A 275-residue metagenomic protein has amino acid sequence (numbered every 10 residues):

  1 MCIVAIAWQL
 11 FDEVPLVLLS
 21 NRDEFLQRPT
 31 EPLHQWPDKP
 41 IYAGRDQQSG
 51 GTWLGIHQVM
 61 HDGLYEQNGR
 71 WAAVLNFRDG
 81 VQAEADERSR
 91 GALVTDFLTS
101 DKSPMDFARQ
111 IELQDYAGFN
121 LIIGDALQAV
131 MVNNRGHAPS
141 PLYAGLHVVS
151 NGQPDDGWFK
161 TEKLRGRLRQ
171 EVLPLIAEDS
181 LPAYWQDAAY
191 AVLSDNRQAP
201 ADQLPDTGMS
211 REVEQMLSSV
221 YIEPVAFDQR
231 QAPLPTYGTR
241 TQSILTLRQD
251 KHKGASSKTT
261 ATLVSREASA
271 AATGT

Functional and structural regions predicted by a protein language model:
M1-T275: N-terminal nucleophile
